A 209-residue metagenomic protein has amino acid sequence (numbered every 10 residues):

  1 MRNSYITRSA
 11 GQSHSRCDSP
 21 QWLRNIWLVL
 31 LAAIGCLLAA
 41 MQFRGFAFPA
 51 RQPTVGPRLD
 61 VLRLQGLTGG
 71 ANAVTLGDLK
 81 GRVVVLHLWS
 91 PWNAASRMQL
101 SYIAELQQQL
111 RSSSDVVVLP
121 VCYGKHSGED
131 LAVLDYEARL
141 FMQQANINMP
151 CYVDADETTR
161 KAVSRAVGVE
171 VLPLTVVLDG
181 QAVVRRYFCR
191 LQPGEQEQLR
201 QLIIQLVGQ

Functional and structural regions predicted by a protein language model:
M1-Q21: N-terminal Lys/Arg-rich, disordered targeting/topogenic segments
N25-Q42: Hydrophobic membrane-insertion alpha-helices, especially the h-region of bacterial N-terminal signal peptides
Q42-L76: N-terminal "domain-start" segment that seeds a small globular fold
V74-R97, I103: Short active-site neighborhood of thiol/selenol oxidoreductases, capturing the structured segment around
V85-L86, V118, T175: Hydrophobic beta-strand anchors of alpha/beta hydrolase catalytic cores
R97-A145, D156-A162: Structural microenvironment flanking redox-active thiols in thiol-disulfide oxidoreductases
A145-N148, D154-I204: Thiol/disulfide oxidoreductase modules built on the thioredoxin-like
